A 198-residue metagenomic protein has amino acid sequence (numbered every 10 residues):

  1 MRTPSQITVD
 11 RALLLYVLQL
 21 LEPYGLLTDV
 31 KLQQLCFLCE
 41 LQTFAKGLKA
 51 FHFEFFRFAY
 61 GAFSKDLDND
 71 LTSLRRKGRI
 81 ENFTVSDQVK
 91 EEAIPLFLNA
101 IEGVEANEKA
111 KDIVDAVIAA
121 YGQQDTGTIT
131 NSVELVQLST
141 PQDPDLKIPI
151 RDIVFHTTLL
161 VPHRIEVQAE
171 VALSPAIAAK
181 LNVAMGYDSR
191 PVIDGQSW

Functional and structural regions predicted by a protein language model:
M1-W198: Domain-edge interaction signal
